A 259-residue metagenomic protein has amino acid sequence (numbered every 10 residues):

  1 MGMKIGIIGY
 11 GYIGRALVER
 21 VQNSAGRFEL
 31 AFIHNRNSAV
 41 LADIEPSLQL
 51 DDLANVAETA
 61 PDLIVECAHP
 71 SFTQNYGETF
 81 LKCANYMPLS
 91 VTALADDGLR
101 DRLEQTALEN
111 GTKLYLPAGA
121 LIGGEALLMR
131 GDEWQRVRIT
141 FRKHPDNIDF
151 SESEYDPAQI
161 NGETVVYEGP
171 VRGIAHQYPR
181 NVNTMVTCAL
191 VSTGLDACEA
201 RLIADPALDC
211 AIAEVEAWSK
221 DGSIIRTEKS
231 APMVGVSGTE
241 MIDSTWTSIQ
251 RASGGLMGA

Functional and structural regions predicted by a protein language model:
K4-L17: Glycine-rich adenosine-cofactor-binding loop
I8, Y115, A120-A259: Active-site-lining helix/loop region of Rossmann-like oxidoreductase modules
S24-I44: NAD(P)-binding Rossmann-fold cofactor-contacting core
L30-R36, Q49, I64-C67: Short, hydrophobic beta-strand segments that form beta-sheet elements in well-ordered domains
I44-L53: Active-site regions of enzymes building and remodeling cell-envelope glycoconjugates
L53-N55, T59-L81, A93-D97: Beta-loop-alpha module in the N-terminal Rossmann-like domain of NAD(P)-dependent dehydrogenases, especially those
E66, P88, L114-A118: General beta-strand structural signal in soluble alpha/beta enzymes
V91-T112: Rossmann-fold NAD(P)-binding glycine/threonine-rich loop
